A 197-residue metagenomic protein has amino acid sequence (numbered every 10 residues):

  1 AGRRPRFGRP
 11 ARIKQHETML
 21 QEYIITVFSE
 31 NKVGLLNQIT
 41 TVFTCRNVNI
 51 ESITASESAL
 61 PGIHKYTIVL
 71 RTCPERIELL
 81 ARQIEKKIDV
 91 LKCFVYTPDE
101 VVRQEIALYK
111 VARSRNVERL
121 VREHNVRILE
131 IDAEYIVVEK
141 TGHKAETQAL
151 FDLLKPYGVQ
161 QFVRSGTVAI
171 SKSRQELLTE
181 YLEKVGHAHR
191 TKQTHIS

Functional and structural regions predicted by a protein language model:
A1-T18: Short, Lys/Arg-enriched N-terminal segments with co-localized hydrophobic residues within the first ~10-30 amino acids
H16-K65, V69-S197: Long, contiguous binding/interaction regions
